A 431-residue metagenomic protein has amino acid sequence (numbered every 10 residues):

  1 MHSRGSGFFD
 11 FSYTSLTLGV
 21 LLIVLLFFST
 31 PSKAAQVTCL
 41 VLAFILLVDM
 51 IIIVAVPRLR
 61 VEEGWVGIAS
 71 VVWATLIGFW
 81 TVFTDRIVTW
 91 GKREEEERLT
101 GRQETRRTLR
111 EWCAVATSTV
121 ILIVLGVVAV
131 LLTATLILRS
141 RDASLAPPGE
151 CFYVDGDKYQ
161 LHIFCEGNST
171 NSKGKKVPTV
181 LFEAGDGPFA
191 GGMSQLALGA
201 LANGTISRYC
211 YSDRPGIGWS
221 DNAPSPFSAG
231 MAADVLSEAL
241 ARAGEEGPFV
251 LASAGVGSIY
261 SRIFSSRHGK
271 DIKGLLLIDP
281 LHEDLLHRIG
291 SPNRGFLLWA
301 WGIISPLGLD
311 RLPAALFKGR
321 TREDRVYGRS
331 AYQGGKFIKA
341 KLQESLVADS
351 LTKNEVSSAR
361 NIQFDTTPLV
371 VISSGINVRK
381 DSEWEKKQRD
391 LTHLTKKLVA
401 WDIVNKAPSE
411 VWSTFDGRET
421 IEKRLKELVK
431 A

Functional and structural regions predicted by a protein language model:
M1-R4, V24-P31, M50-E62, R141: Juxtamembrane "helix-exit" motif on the non-cytosolic side of transmembrane helices
G67-A69, A74, W80-W112, H393-A431: Catalytic active-site module of serine/aspartate enzymes centered on a nucleophile-bearing elbow/loop
T108-T135: Internal/C-terminal transmembrane anchor helices
C151, D155-N171: A short loop-to-beta-strand scaffold at the N-terminal edge of the catalytic core in hydrolase folds
G167-W219: Conserved HGGG/HGGXW glycine-rich cap/lid loop of the alpha/beta-hydrolase fold
Y211-V250: Active-site loop/oxyanion-hole signature of alpha/beta-hydrolase fold enzymes
A229, A233, D271-V399: Flexible "cap/lid" subdomain of the alpha/beta-hydrolase fold that forms the substrate-access gate
E246-I289: Conserved hydrolase catalytic core segment
